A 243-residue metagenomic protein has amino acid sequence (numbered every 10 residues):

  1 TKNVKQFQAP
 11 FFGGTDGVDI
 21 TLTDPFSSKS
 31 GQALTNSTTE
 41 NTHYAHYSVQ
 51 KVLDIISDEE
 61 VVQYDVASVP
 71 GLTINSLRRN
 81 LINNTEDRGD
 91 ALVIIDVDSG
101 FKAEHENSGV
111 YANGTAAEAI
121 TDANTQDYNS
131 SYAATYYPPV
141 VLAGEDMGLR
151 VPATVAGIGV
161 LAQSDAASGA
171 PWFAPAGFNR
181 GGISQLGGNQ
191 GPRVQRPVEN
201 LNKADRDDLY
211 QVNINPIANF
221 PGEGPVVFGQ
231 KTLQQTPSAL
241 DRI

Functional and structural regions predicted by a protein language model:
T1-I243: A glycine- and small-residue-enriched flexible loop/hinge signal that marks low-structured segments
